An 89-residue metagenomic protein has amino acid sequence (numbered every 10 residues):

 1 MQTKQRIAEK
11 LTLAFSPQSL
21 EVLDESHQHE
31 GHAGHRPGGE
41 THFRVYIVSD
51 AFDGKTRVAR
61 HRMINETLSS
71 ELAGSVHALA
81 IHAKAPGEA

Functional and structural regions predicted by a protein language model:
M1-G34: N-terminal first-folded block
S16-Q18, G39-F43, S75-L79: A generic structural signal for short beta-strands and their flanking turns/coil linkers
L23, Y46-V48, H82-K84: Solvent-exposed beta-strand sheet faces enriched in polar/charged residues
S26, A51, A85-G87: Short, flexible active-site-adjacent loop segments at beta-strand->alpha-helix junctions, enriched in small/polar
G31-S49: A short, structured beta-strand/loop element
I47-R57: A short interface-forming secondary-structure element
K55-A89: C-terminal structural segments of small proteins and small subunits
